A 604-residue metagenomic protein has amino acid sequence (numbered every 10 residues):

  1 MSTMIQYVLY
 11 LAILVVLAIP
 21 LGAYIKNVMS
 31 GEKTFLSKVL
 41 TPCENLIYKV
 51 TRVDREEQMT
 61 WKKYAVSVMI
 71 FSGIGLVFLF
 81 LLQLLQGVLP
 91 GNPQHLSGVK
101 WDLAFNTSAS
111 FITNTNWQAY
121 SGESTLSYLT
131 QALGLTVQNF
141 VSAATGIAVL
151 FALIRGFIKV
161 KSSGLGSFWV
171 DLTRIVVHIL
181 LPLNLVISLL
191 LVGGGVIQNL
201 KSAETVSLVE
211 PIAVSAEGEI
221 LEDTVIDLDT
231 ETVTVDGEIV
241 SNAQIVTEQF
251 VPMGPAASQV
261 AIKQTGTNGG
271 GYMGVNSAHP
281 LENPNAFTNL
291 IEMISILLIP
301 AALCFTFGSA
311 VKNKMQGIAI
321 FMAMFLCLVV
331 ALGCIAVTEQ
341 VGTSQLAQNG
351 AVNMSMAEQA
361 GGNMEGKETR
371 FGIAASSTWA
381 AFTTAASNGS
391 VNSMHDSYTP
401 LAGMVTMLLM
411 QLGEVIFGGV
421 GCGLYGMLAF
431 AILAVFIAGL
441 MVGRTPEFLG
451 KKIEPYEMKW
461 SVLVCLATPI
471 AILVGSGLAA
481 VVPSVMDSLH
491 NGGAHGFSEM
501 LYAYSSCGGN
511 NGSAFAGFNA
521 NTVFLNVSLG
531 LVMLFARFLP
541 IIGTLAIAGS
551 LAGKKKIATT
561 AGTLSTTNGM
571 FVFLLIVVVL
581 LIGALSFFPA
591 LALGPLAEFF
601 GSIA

Functional and structural regions predicted by a protein language model:
M1-N106, F151, I158-S162, G166 (+2 more regions): N-terminal alpha-helical transmembrane segments of multi-pass membrane transport and channel/translocase proteins
Y7, E56-I74, S167-L185, V311-L328 (+2 more regions): Alpha-helical transmembrane segments and their helix-start/interface "positive-inside/aromatic belt" motifs in integral
L9-G22, F71-L84, A148-R155, L185-G195 (+6 more regions): Hydrophobic core segments of alpha-helical transmembrane domains in multi-pass membrane transport and ion-translocation
V66-L76, N139-L150, E292-C304, C422-V435 (+1 more regions): Hydrophobic alpha-helical transmembrane segments
P90-L135, Q198-I294, A347-C422, M486-F535 (+1 more regions): P-loop potassium selectivity filter motif centered on the GYG triad
L126-L200, L290-I318: A conserved hydrophobic secondary-structure block that centers on an alpha-helix together with its immediately flanking
F287-I318, F325-L326, S387-K459, F535-A536: Long hydrophobic segments that form regular secondary structure
A429-L433, A438-V442, K459-V485, L489-H490 (+3 more regions): C-terminal catalytic subdomain
